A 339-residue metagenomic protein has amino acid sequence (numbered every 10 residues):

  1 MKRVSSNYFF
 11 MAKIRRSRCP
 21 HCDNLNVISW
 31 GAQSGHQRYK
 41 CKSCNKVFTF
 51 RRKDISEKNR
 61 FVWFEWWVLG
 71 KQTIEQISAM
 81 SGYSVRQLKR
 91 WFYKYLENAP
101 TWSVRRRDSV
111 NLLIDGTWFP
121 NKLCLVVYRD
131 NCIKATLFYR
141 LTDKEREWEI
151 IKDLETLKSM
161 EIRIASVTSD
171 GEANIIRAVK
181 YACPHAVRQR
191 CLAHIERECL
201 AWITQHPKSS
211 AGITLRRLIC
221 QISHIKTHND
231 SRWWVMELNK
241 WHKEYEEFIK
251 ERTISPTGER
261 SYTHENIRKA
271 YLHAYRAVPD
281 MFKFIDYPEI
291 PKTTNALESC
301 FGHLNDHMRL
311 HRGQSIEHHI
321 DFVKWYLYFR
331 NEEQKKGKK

Functional and structural regions predicted by a protein language model:
S5-R16, S29-G35: Short, flexible, mixed-charge glycine/proline-rich loop motifs that serve as phosphate/nucleic-acid-contacting
D23, I28, Q33-L112, G116-L123 (+1 more regions): Short, positively charged, Gly/Tyr-enriched micro-motifs that form contact patches at catalytic or ligand/partner
V27, C41, I77, L88 (+6 more regions): Mobile genetic element proteins and their domesticated derivatives, centered on retroelements and DNA transposons
R38, K46-R52, R60, S166-I176 (+2 more regions): Acidic/histidine-rich catalytic cores and adjacent linkers of DNA breakage/strand-transfer/modification proteins
S81-A173, R177-H185, A277, A296: RNase H-like nuclease fold core
S166-A173, A178-R216: Conserved beta-strand -> loop -> alpha-helix junction used to position metal-binding or nucleic-acid-contacting
